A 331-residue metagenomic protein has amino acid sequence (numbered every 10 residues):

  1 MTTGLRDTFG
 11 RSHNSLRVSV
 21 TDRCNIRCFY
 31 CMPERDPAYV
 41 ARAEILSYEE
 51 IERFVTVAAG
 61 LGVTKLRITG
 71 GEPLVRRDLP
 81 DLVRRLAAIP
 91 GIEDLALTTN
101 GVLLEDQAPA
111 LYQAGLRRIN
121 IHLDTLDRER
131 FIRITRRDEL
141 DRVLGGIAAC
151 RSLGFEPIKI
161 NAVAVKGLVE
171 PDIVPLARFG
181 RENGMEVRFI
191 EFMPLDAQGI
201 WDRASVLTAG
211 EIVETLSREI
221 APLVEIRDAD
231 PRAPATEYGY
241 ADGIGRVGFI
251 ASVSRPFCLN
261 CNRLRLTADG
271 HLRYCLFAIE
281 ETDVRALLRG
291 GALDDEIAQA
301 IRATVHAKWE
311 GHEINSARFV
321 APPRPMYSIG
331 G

Functional and structural regions predicted by a protein language model:
M1-R6, R255-G331: Radical SAM enzyme core and accessory elements
M1-S19, R27-F29, G60, A235-R246 (+2 more regions): N-terminal [4Fe-4S]-dependent radical SAM core
F9-Y48, L276: Canonical Radical SAM [4Fe-4S] cluster-binding loop centered on the CxxxCxxC motif and its immediate flanking residues
I26, R128-E129, P256, T282: Glycine-centered loop/turn positions within well-structured domains that cap or flank conserved ligand/cofactor-binding
R27, C31, E129, I134 (+2 more regions): Residues that scaffold the ATP/ADP-binding catalytic core of kinase and kinase-like folds
R35-Y39, L126-R128, P194-A197, T282: A short, flexible beta-alpha/helix-coil linker loop
I45-I68, V75-I190: Radical SAM/AdoMet-radical enzyme domain recognition
E129-I132, R137-G248, S252, L288: Radical SAM enzyme [4Fe-4S]-AdoMet core and its adjacent flexible, acidic and glycine-rich loops/tails across
